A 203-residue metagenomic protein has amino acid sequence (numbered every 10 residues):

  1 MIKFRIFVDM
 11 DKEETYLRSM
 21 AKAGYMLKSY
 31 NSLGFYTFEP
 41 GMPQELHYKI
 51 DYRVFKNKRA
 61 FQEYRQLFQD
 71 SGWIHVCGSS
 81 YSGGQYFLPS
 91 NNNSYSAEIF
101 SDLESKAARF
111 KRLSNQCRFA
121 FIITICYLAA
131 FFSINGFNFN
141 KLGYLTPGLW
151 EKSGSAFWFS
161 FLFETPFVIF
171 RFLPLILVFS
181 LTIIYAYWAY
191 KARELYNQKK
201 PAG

Functional and structural regions predicted by a protein language model:
M1-G203: Terminus-proximal functional modules
